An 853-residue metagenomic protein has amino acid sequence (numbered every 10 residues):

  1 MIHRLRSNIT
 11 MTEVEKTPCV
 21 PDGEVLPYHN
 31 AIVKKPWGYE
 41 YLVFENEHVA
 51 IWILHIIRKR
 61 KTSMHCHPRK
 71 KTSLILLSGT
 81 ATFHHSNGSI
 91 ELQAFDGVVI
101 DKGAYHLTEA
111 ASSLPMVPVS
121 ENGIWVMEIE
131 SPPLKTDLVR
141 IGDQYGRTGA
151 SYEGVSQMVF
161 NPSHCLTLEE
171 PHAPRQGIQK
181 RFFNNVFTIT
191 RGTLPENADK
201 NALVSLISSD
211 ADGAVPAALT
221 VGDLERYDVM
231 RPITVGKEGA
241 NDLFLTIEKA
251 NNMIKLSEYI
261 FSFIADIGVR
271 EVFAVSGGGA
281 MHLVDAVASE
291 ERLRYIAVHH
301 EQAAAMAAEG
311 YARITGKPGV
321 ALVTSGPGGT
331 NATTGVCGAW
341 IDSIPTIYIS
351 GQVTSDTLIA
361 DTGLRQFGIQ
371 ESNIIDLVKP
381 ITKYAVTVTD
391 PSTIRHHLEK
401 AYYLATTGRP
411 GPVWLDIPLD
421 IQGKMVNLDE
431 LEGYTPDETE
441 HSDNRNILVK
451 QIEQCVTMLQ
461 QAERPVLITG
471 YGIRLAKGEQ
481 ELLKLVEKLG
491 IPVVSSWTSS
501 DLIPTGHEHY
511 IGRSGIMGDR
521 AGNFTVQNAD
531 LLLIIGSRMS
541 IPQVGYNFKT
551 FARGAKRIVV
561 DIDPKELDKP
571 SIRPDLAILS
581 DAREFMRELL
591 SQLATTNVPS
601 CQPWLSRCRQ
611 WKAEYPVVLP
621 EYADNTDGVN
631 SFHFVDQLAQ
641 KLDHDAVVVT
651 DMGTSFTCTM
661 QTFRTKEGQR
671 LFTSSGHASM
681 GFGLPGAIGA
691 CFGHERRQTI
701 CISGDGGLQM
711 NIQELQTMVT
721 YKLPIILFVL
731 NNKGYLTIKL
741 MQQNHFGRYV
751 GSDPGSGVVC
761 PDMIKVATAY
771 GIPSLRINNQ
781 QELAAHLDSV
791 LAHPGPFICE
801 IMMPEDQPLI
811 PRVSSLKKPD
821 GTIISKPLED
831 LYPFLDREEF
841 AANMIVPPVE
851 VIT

Functional and structural regions predicted by a protein language model:
M1-A50, K61-S63, L138-P195: A short, N-terminal "cap"/entry segment at the start of jelly-roll beta-barrel domains of the cupin/DSBH fold
H55-I57, C66-T82, T188-T190, D199-G213 (+1 more regions): Short, conserved beta-strand element in jelly-roll/cupin
S63-M64, L74, F83-H84, I100 (+3 more regions): Short beta-strand His + acidic residue motifs that chelate non-heme Fe in jelly-roll/DSBH and cupin folds
S73, P115-G146, G239-N251, F728-V729: A short hydrophobic beta-strand segment most commonly corresponding to one strand of the jelly-roll/cupin
N87-H106, A211-V235: Short acidic-glycine-tyrosine-enriched beta hairpin
M253-P599, K641-H644, P724-L727, G747 (+2 more regions): N-terminal alpha/beta PP-like core and its mobile active-site loop of ThDP/TPP-dependent enzymes
S257-I267, V275-G278, L283-E290, R609-P685: Active-site diphosphate/adenylate-binding microenvironment
I359-I369, N523, L567-P570, A577-L579 (+3 more regions): Thiamine diphosphate
